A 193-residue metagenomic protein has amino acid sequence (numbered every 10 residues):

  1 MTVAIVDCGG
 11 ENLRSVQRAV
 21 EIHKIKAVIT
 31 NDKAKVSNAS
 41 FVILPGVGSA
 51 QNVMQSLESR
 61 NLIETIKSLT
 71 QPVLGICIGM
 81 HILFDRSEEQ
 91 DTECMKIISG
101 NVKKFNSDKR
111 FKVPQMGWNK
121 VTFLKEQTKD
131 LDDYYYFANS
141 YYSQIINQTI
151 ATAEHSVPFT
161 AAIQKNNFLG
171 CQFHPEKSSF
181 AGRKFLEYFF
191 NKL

Functional and structural regions predicted by a protein language model:
M1-A4: Extreme N-terminal starter segment of soluble prokaryotic enzymes
E11: Conserved Rossmann-like nucleotide-cofactor binding loop
A27-N38: Short acidic low-complexity segments
I43-P45, G170: Structural motif
G48-Q115: Cysteine-nucleophile active-site neighborhood
D85-V157: Pocket-forming structural segment of enzyme catalytic cores
Y142-L193: C-terminal and late-domain segments of enzyme folds
